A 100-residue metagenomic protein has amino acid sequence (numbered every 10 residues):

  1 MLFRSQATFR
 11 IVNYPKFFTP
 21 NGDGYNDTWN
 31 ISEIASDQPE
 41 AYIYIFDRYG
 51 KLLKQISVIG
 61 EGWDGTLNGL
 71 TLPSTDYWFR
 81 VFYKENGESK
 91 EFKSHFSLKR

Functional and structural regions predicted by a protein language model:
M1-L2: Short, small-residue-biased leader/transition segments that mark boundaries at the very start of proteins
S5-R100: Short loop/turn motifs at secondary-structure boundaries
